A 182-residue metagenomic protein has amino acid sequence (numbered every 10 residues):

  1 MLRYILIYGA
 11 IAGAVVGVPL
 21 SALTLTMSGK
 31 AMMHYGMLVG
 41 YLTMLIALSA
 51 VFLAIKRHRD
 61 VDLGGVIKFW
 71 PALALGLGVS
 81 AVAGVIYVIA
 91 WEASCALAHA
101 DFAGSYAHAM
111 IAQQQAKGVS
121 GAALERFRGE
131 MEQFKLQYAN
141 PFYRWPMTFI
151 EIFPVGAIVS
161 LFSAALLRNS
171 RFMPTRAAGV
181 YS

Functional and structural regions predicted by a protein language model:
M1-H58: Transmembrane alpha-helical insertion/packing segments
L2-R3, S170-S182: Short, charged juxtamembrane terminal tails flanking transmembrane helices
R3, I7-I11, A74-A83, E151: Alpha-helical transmembrane segments of multi-pass membrane proteins
V15-L23, I46-V51, A83-Y87, W91 (+3 more regions): Alpha-helical transmembrane segments of multipass membrane proteins
I55-W70: Membrane-helix interface/capping segments
I89-G118: Functional transmembrane-helix hotspots
Q115-L136: Low-complexity, acidic polar-rich segments
M131-P154: Individual transmembrane alpha-helix segments
